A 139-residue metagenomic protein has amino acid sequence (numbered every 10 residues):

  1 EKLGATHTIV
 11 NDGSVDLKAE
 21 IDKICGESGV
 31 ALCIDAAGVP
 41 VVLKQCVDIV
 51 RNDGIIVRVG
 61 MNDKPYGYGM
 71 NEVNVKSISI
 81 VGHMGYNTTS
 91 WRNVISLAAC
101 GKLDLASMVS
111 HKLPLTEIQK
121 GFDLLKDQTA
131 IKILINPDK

Functional and structural regions predicted by a protein language model:
E1, K64-M70: Short, glycine/polar-rich helix-capping loops at beta-to-alpha or helix-loop-helix junctions that flank or form
E1-Q45: Adenosine-nucleotide cofactor-binding segment
G4, C25, G29, A37 (+4 more regions): Conserved functional loop/turn residues at catalytic and ligand-binding sites
V10-G13, G60, M84: Short beta->alpha connector loops at strand-helix junctions that form conserved, small/polar/Pro-enriched
V15, K44-V47, R92-K139: C-terminal hydrophobic helical "lid"/dimerization subdomain of Rossmann-like NAD(P)H-dependent oxidoreductases
G38, G60-M61: Short glycine-/small-residue-rich Rossmann-like dinucleotide-binding loops
V50-N52: Helix-to-beta-strand junctions that scaffold the AdoMet/dcAdoMet cofactor pocket in Class I SAM-dependent enzymes
I55-V57, Y68-M108, Q128-I131: Rossmann-fold dehydrogenase core element
